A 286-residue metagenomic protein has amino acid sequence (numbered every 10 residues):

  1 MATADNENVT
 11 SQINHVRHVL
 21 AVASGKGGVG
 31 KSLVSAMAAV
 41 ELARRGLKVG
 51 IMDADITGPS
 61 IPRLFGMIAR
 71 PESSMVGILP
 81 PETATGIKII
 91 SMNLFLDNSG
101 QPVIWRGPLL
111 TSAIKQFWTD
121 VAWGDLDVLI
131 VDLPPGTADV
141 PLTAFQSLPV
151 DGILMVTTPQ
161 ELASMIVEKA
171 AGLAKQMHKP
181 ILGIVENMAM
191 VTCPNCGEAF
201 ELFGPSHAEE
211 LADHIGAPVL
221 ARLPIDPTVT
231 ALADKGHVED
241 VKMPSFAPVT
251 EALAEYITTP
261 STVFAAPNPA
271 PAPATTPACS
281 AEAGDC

Functional and structural regions predicted by a protein language model:
M1-N6, A171-C286: C-terminal lobe/tail of nucleotide-utilizing enzymes
S11-R17: Phosphate-binding P-loop
V16, G27, D53, I61 (+7 more regions): Residue-level signature of catalytic and energy-coupling elements of molecular machines, predominantly ATP/GTP-dependent
H18-I56, A171, M177: Walker A/P-loop phosphate-binding motif and the immediately C-terminal alpha-helix
V29-M37, P59-P62, L133-P141, L162-I166: Short glycine/serine/threonine-rich phosphate/pyrophosphate-binding segments that cradle anionic phosphate groups
K48-S99, I104, T111: Phosphate-binding loop that captures ATP/GTP phosphates
S73-M75, M92-T143: Switch II (G3) loop of P-loop NTPases
G124-V131, T137-A138, P149-A170: Conserved Switch II/interswitch segment of TRAFAC-class P-loop GTPases
